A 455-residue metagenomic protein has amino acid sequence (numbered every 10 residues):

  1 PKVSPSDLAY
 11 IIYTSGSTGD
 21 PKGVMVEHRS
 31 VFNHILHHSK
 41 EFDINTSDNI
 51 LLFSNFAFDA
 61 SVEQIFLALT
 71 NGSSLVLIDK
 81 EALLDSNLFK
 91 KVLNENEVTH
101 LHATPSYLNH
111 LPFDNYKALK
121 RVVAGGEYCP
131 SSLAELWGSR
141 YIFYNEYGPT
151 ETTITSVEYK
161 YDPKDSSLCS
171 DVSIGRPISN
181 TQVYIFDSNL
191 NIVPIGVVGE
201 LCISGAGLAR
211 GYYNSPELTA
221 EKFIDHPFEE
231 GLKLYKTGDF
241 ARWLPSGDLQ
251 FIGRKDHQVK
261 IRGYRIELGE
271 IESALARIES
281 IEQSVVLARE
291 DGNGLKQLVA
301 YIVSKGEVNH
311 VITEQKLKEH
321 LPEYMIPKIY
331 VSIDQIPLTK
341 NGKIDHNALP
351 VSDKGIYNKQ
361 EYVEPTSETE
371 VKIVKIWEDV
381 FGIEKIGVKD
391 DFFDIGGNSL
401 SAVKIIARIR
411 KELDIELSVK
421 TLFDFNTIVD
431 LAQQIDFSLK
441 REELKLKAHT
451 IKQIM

Functional and structural regions predicted by a protein language model:
P1, I12, V31, I142-N145 (+7 more regions): AMP-dependent adenylate-forming
P1-I195, E200-A209, F228-Y235, Q258-V259 (+4 more regions): Motif- and composition-driven signal specific to adenylation
H34, T339, E370-V371, A448-M455: N-terminal beta-alpha "docking/capping" segments at the starts of catalytic domains in thioester/acy l-group-handling
K318-M325, S367, F381, T421-D424 (+1 more regions): A short N-terminal helical cap/helix-turn-helix that marks the beginning of AMP-binding/adenylate-forming
G396: Phosphate-binding active sites in nucleotide-utilizing proteins
